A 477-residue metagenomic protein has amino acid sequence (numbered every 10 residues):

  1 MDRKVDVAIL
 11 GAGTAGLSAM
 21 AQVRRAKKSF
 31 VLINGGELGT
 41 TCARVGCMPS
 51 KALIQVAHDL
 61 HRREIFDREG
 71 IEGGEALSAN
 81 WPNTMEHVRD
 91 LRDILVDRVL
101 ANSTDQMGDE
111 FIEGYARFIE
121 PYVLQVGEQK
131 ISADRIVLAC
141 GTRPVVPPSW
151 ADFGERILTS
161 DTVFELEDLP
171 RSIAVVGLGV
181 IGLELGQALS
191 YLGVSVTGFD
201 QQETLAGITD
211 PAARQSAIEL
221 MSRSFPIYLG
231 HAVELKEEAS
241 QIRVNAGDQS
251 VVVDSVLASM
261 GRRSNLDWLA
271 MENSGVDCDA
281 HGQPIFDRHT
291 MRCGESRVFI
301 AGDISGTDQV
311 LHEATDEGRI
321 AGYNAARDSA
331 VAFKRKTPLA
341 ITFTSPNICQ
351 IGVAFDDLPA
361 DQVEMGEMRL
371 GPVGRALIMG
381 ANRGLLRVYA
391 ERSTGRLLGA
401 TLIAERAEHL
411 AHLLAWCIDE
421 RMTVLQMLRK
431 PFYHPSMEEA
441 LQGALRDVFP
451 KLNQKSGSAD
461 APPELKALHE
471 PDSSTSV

Functional and structural regions predicted by a protein language model:
D2-V5, A12, A21-K28, I33-L169 (+9 more regions): Glycine-rich flavin
A8-G36, T41, M48, A52-D59 (+2 more regions): Flexible, glycine-rich terminal cap/loop adjacent to redox cofactors in electron-transfer oxidoreductases
G16, G179-G182: Catalytic nucleophile loop
M20, R24, G186-Y191: Gly/Ala-rich phosphate-binding loop of Rossmann-like dinucleotide-binding domains, activating on the conserved
R117, T142-P144, G261-S264, L370: Short glycine-rich anion-binding loops that position phosphate/pyrophosphate groups of nucleotides and phosphorylated
G127-Q129, V233, N245-S250, R262: A structured beta-alpha segment of the ubiquitous adenosine-cofactor-binding alpha/beta core
G154-L169, V251-R327: FAD-site-proximal beta/loop scaffold in flavoenzymes
